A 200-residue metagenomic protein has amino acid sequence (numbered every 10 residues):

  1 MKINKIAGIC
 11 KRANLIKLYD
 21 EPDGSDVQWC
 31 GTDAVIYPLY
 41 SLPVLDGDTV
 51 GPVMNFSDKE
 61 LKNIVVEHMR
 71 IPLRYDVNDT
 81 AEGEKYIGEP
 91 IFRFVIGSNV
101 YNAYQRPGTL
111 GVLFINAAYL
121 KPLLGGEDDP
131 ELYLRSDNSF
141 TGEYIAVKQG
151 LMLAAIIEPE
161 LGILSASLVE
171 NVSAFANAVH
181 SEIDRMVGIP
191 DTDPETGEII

Functional and structural regions predicted by a protein language model:
M1-L39: Intrinsically disordered, low-complexity linker/loop segments enriched in Gly/Pro and charged/polar residues
T32-V35, Y40, T49-I200: C-terminal functional regions that serve as terminal interaction/effector modules
L42-V44: Cytosol-facing regions at membranes
